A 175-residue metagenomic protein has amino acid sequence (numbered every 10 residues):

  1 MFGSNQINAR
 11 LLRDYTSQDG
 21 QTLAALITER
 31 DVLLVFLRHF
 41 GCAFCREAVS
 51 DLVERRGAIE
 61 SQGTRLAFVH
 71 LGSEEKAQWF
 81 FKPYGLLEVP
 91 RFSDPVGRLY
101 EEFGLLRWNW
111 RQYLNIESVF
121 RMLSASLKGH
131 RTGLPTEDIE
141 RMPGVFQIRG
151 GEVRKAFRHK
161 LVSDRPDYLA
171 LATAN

Functional and structural regions predicted by a protein language model:
M1-A25, E47: N-terminal "domain-start" segment that seeds a small globular fold
Q18-T22, L52-R55, Q78-W79, T132-G133: A generic local structural motif
G20, E29-R30, G63, E88 (+1 more regions): A structure-centric signal for secondary-structure junctions around beta-strands
L23-L52, R65: Short active-site neighborhood of thiol/selenol oxidoreductases, capturing the structured segment around
L37, H70, R149: Short beta-strand/turn micro-motifs composed of small residues that flank or help shape donor/cofactor-binding pockets
A48-E101: Structural microenvironment flanking redox-active thiols in thiol-disulfide oxidoreductases
P90-S163: Thiol/selenol-based redox catalytic cores and closely related redox-interacting motifs
S163-N175: A short, polar/charged loop-to-alpha-helix boundary motif
